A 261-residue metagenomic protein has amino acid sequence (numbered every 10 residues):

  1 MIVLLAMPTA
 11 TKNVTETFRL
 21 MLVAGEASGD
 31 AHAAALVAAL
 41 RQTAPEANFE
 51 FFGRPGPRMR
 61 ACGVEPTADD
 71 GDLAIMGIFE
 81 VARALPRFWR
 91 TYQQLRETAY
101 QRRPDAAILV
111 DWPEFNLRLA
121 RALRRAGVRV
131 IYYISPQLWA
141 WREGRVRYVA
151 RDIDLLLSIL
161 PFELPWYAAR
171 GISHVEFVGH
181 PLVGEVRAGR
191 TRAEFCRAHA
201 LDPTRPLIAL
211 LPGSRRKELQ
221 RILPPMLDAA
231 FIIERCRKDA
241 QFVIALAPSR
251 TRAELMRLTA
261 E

Functional and structural regions predicted by a protein language model:
M1-T9: Intrinsic disorder/low-complexity segments
K12-T15, D202, C236: Short, flexible hinge/linker loops that cap or flank conserved catalytic cores
T17-A198, L211-L219, R235, A247-S249: Active-site and donor-binding regions of nucleotide-sugar-utilizing enzymes
T17-R19, D202-A209, Q241: Charged active-site motifs of nucleotide-sugar-dependent glycosyltransferases
R221-K238: Short hydrophobic signal-anchor/transmembrane segments that target glycosyltransferases and glycosylation machinery
F242-R252: Glycosyltransferase donor-sugar binding loop
L255-E261: Nucleotide-activated donor-binding/catalytic signature segment of Leloir-type glycosyltransferases, i.e., the conserved
